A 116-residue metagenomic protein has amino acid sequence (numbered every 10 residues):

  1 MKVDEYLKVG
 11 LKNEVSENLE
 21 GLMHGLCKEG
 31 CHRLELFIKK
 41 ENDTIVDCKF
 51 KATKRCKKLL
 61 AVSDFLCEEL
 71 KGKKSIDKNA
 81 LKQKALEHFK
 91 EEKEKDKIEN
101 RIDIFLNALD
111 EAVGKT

Functional and structural regions predicted by a protein language model:
M1-D4, G114-T116: Short, Lys/Arg-enriched, disordered terminal segments
K2-D43, K49-A52: Structured beta-strand/loop patches that form or line metal/cofactor-binding pockets in enzymes
Y6-G10, K84, H88, A108 (+1 more regions): Residues that form generic nucleotide/phosphate-binding pockets
L26-E29, E41, V46-F105: Active-site- and interface-proximal helix/loop "cap" or "latch" segments in soluble metabolic and energy-transducing
I102-T116: C-terminal charged interaction modules
